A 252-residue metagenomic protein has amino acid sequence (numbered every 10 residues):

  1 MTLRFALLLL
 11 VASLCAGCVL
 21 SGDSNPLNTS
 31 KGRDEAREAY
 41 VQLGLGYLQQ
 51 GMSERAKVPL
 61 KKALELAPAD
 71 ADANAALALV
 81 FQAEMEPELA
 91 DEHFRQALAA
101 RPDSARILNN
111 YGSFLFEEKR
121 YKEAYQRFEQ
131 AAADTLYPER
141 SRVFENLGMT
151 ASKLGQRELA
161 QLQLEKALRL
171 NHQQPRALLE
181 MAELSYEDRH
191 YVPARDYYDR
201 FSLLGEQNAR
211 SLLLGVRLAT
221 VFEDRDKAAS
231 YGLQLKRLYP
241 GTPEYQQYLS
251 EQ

Functional and structural regions predicted by a protein language model:
L14-G17: C-terminal motif of bacterial Sec signal peptides marking the signal peptidase cleavage site
G22-N28, D34, L203-Q252: Terminal, low-structured helical/coil segments at or just beyond the last alpha-helical repeat
G32, L66, A99-R101, D134-L136 (+3 more regions): Structural marker of alpha-solenoid helical repeat scaffolds
A36, D70, S104, P138-R140 (+3 more regions): Residue-level recognition of tetratricopeptide repeat
A39, A73, I107, F114 (+4 more regions): TPR alpha-solenoid repeat register
Q42, A76-L79, N110, F144-N146 (+3 more regions): Canonical tetratricopeptide repeat
G51-K61, E84-Q96, E118-Q130, R142 (+3 more regions): Structural signature of tandem alpha-helical TPR/SEL1-like repeats, specifically the intra-repeat loop/turn
